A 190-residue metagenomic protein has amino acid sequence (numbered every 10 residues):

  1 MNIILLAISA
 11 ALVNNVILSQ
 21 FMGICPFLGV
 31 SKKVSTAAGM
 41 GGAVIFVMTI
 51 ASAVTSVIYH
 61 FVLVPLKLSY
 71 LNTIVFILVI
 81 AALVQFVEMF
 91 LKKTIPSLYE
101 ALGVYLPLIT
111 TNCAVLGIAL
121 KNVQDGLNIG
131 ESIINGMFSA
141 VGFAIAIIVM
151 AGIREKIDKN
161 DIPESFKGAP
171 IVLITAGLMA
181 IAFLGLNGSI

Functional and structural regions predicted by a protein language model:
M1-L5, V57-Y70, L120-I133, N187-I190: Helix-coil boundary and interhelical linker segments in multi-pass alpha-helical membrane proteins
I3-L18, L66-A82, I134-A146: Structural signature of hydrophobic alpha-helical transmembrane segments
L6, V13, V44, T49 (+4 more regions): Hydrophobic core segments of alpha-helical transmembrane domains in multi-pass membrane transport and ion-translocation
F21-G29, E88-K93, Y105-L106, C113-G126: Generic transmembrane alpha-helix signature in multi-pass membrane proteins, especially transporters/channels
M22-T36, V84-L98, M150-D161: C-terminal ends of transmembrane helices
S35-F46, Y70-F76, L98-I109, S165-I171: Cytoplasmic-side transmembrane-helix entry/capping segments in multi-pass membrane proteins
H60-G103: Ordered, amphipathic secondary-structure segments that act as subunit-interaction surfaces in large macromolecular
E155-L173: Interfacial loop-to-transmembrane junctions
